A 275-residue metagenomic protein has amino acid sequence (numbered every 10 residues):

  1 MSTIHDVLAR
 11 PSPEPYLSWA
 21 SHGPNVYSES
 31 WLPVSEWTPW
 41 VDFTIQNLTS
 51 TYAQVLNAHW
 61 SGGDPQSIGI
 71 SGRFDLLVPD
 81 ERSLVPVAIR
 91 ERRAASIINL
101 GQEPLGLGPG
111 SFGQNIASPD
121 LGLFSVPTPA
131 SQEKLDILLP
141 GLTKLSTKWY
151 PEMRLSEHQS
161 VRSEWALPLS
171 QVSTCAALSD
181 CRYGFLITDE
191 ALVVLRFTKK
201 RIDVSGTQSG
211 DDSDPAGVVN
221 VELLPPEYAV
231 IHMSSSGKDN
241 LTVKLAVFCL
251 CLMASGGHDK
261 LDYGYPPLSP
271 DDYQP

Functional and structural regions predicted by a protein language model:
M1-A166, T198-P275: Eukaryotic intrinsically disordered, low-complexity regulatory regions enriched in Ser/Thr and Pro
V161-R201: Internal, well-ordered interaction modules that form the hydrophobic cores of assembly/scaffold domains in eukaryotic
